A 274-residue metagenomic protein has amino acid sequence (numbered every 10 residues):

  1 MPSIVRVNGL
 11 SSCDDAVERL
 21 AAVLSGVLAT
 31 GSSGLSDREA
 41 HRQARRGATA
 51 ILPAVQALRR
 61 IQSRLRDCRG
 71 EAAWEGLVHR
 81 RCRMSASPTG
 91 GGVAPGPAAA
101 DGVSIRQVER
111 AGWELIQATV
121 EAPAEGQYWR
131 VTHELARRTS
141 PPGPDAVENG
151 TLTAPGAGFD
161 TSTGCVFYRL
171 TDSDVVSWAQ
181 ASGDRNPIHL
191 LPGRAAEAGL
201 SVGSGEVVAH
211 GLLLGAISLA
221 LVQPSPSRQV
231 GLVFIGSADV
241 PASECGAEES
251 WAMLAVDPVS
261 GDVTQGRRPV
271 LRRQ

Functional and structural regions predicted by a protein language model:
M1-P95, A198: Hydrophobic, proline/glycine-rich low-complexity stretches
P2, V78-L170, G236-V240, C245-Q274: HotDog/MaoC-like acyl-thioester-processing domains
P2-H41, G158-H210, L214: A contiguous, surface-exposed recognition patch within enzymatic or periplasmic domains that forms
E39-Q56, R106, G158-D160, Q223-S225 (+1 more regions): Short, surface-exposed loop and linker segments with low hydrophobicity and enrichment for Pro/Ser/Thr
R64-A72, T153-G156, S218-A220: Intrinsically disordered, low-complexity boundary segments flanking structured domains
G76, E125, V222-P226: A generic structural signal for short, solvent-exposed coil/turn residues that cap or connect secondary-structure
D172-V263: Acidic/His-leaning functional-site neighborhoods
